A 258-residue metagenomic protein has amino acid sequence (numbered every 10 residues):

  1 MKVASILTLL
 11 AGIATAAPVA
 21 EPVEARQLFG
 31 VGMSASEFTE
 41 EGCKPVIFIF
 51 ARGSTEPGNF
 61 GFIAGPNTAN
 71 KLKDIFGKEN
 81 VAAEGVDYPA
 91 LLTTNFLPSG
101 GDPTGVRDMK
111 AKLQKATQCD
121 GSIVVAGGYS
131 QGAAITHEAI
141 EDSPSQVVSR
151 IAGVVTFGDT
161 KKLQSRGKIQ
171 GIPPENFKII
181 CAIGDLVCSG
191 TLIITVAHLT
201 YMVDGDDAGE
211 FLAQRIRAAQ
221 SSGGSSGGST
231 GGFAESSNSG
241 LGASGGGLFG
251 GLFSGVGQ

Functional and structural regions predicted by a protein language model:
M1-Q27, G257-Q258: Fungal secretory targeting signals
R26-G121, I183-Q214, A218, G228: Active-site catalytic motif of lipid deacylating hydrolases and related acyltransferases
K44, S122, S149, E175: Structured loop/turn residues at beta-strand edges in well-structured enzyme cores
F76, A139-P144: Active-site catalytic pocket residues across diverse enzymes, especially alpha/beta-hydrolases
A126-G132, T136: Gly/Ala-rich beta-loop-alpha elbow adjacent to hydrolase catalytic centers
V147-G158: A conserved short beta-strand
K161, G167-Q258: C-terminal catalytic-base region of ester-bond hydrolases, centering on the histidine of the charge-relay
